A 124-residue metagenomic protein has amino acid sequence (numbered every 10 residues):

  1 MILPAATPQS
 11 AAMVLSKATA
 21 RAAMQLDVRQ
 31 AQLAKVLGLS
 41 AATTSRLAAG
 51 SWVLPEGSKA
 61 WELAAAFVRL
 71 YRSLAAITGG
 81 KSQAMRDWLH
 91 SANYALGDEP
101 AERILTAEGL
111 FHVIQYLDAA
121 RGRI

Functional and structural regions predicted by a protein language model:
M1-I124: Non-transmembrane "mature" sequence context
